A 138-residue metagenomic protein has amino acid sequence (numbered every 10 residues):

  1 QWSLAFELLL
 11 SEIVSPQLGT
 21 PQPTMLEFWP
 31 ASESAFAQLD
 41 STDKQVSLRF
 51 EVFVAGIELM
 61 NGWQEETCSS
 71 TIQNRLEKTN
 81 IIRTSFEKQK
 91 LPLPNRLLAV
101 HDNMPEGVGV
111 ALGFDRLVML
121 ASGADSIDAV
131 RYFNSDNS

Functional and structural regions predicted by a protein language model:
Q1-S138: A translation/RNA-centric and nucleic-acid-associated enzymatic feature enriched in Class II aminoacyl-tRNA synthetases
